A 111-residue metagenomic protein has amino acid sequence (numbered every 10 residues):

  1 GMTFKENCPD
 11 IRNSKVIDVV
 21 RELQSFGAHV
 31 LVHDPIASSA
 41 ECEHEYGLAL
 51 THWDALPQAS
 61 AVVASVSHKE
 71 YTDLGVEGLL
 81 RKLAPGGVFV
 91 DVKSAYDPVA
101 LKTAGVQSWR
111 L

Functional and structural regions predicted by a protein language model:
G1-L111: Structural/interface elements that position substrates and couple domains in central-metabolism enzymes
